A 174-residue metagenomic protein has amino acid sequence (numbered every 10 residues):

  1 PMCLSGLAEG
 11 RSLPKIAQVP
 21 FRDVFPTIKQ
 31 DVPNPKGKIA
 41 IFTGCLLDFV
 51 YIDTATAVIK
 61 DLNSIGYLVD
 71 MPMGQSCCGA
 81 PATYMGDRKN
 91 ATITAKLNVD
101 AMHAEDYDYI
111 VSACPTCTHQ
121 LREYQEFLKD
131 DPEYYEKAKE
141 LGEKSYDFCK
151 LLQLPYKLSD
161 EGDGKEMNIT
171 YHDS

Functional and structural regions predicted by a protein language model:
P1-S174: Iron-sulfur cluster-binding electron-transfer modules in prokaryotic oxidoreductases
